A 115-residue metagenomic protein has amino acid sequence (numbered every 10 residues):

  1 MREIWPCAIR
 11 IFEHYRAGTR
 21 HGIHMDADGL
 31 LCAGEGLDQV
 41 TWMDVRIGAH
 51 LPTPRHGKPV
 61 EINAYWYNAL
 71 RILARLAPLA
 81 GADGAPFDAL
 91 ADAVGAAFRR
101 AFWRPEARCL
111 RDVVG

Functional and structural regions predicted by a protein language model:
M1, K58-V60, R111: Substrate-binding groove/exosite segments of carbohydrate-active enzymes
A8-I9: Phosphate/pyrophosphate-binding betaalpha-module
E13-C32, P54-H56, Y65-G115: Catalytic cores of carbohydrate-active enzymes
G34-K58, G115: Acidic/His metal-coordination segments adjacent to aromatic residues that form catalytic metal sites in metalloenzymes
